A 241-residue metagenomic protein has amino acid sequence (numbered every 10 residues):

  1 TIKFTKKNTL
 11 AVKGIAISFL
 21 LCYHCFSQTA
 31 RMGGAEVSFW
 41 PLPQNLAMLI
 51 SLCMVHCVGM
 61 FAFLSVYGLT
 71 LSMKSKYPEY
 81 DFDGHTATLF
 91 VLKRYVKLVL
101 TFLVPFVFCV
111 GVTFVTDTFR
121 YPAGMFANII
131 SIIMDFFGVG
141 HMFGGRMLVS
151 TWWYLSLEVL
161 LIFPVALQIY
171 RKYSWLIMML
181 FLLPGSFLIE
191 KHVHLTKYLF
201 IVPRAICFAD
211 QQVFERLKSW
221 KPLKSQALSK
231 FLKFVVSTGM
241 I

Functional and structural regions predicted by a protein language model:
T1-S186, K230-F234: Membrane-cytosol interface segments of multi-pass membrane proteins, especially ER/Golgi lipid-handling enzymes
F181-I241: Alpha-helical transmembrane segments and terminal signal-anchor/GPI-anchor hydrophobic tails, characterized by long
